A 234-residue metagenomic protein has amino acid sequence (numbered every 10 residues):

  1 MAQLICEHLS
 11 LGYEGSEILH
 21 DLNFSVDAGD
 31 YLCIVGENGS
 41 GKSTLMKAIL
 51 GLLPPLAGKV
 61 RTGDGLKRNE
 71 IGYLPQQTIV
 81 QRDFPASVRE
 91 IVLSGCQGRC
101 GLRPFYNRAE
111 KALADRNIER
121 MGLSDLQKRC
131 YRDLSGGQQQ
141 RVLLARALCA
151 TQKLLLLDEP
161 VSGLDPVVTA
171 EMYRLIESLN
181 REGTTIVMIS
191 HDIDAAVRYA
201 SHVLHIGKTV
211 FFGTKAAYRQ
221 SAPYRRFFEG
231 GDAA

Functional and structural regions predicted by a protein language model:
G58-N69: Conserved ABC transporter NBD signature motif
R108-L126: Conserved ABC ATPase "signature" region
C130-L134, Q138: Conserved ABC ATPase signature
L155-D158: Catalytic Walker B motif of ABC-type/P-loop ATPase nucleotide-binding domains
P166-V168: Helix N-cap at the start of a conserved alpha-helix in ABC-type nucleotide-binding domains
S190-H191: H-loop/switch region of ABC-family ATPase nucleotide-binding domains
V203-A216: H-loop (His-switch) and adjacent beta-strand-loop-beta switch element of ABC-type ATPase nucleotide-binding domains
